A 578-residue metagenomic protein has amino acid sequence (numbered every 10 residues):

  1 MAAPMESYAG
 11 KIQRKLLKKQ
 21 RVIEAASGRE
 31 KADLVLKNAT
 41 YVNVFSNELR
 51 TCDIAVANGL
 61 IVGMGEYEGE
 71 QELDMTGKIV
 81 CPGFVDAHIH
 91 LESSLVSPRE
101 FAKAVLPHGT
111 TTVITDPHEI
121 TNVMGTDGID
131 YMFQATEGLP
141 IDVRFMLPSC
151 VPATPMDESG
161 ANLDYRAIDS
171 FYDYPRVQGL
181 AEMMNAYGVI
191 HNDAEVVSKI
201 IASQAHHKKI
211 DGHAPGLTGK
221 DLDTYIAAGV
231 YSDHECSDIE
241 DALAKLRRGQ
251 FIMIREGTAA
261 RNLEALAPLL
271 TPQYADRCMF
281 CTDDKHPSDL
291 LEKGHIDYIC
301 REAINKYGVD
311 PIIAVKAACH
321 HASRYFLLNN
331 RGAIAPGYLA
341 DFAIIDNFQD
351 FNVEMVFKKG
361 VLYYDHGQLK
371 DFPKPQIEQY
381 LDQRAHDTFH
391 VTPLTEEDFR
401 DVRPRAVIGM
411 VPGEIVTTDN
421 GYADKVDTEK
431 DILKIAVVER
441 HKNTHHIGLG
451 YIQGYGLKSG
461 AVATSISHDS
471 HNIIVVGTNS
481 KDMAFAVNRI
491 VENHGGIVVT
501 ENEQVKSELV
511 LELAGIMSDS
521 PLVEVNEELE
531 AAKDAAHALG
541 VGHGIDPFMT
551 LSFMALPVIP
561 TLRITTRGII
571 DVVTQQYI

Functional and structural regions predicted by a protein language model:
M1-A57, G65, L106-H108, L291-G308 (+1 more regions): Active-site microenvironment of metallo-dependent hydrolases
A2-A26, A102-H207, Q273, V505-V510: Divalent-metal coordination cores built from histidine and acidic residues
E30-K37, Y67-T115: Replace "His-x-His-based motif
A39, G59, G77, H88 (+9 more regions): Divalent metal-coordination and catalytic microenvironments
D86-S97, P152-L163, Y231: Active-site mouth loops of central-metabolism enzymes
H90-S94, H118-I120, P148-A153, M183-A186 (+4 more regions): Active-site beta-loop-alpha junctions enriched in small/polar residues
M124-G128, T154-G160, H191-E195, D221-Y225 (+8 more regions): Short acidic, glycine/serine/threonine-rich loops at helix termini
N162-E182, G188-M253, A260-C281, L291-E302 (+1 more regions): Histidine/acidic residue-rich metal-binding segments in metalloenzymes
